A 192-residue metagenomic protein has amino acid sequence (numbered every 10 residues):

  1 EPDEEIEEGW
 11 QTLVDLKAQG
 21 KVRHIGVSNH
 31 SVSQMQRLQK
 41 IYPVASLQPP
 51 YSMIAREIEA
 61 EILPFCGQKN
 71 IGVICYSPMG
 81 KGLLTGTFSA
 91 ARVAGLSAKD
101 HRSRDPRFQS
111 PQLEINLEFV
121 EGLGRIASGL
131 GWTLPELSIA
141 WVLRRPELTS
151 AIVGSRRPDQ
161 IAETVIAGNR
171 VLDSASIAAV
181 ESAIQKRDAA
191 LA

Functional and structural regions predicted by a protein language model:
E1-R187, L191: Beta/alpha (TIM)-barrel catalytic core signal, keyed to glycine-rich beta->alpha loops juxtaposed to Asp/Glu that bind
